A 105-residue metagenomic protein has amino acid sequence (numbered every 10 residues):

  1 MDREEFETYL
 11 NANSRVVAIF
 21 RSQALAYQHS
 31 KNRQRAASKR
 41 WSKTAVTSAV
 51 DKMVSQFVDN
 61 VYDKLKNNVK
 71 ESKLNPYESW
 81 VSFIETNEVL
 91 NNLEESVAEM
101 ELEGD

Functional and structural regions predicted by a protein language model:
D2-A37: Short terminal alpha-helical segments
E7, M53, F57-V61, L65 (+2 more regions): Beta-strand-enriched accessory nucleic-acid recognition/scaffold domains that flank the catalytic cores of large
Q28-I84: Acidic, low-complexity, intrinsically disordered interaction modules
E71-D105: Amphipathic alpha-helical binding modules
